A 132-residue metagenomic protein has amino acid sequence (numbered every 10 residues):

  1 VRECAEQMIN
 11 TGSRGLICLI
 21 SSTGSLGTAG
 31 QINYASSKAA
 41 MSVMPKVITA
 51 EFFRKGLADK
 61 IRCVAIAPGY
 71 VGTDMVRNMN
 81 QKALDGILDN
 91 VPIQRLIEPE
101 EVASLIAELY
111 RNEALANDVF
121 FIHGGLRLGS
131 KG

Functional and structural regions predicted by a protein language model:
V1-R2, K46: A short, exposed helix-loop element centered on a Lys and neighboring polar residues
E3, Q7, T11, E51 (+3 more regions): Generic structural signal for alpha-helix termini and adjacent loop/cap motifs
I9-A40, P45-L57: Catalytic loop of short-chain dehydrogenase/reductase
L26, A67-N78: Short, flexible catalytic-loop segment of classical short-chain dehydrogenase/reductase
I32, A40-V43, G72, I97-E101: Conserved cofactor-binding/catalytic machinery of classical short-chain dehydrogenase/reductase
S42, F52-V71, L115-I122: Conserved Rossmann-fold SDR core element
Y70, K82-E101: Catalytic Tyr-x(3-8)-Lys segment
R95-I122, R127: C-terminal substrate-recognition "lid" of short-chain dehydrogenase/reductases
